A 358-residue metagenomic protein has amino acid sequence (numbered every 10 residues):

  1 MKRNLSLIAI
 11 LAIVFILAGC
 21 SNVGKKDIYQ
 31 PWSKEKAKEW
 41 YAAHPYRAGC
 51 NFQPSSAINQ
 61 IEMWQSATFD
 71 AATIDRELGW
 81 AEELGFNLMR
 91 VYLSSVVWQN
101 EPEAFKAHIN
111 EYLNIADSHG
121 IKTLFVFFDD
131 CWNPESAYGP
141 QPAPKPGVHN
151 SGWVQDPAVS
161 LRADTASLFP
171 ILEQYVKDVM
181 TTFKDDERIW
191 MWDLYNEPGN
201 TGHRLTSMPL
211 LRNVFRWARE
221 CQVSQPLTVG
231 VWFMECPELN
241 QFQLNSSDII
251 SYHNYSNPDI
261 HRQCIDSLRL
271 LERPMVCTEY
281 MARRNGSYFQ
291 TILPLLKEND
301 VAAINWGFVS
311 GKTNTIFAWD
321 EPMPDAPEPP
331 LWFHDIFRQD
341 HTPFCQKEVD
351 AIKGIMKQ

Functional and structural regions predicted by a protein language model:
M1-A9: Bacterial N-terminal signal peptides that target proteins for export
L17-G19: C-terminal motif of bacterial Sec signal peptides marking the signal peptidase cleavage site
S21-K25: Bacterial lipoprotein signal-peptidase II cleavage site
K26-S247, H253, P258-I260, L271 (+7 more regions): Active-site mouth of glycoside hydrolases
N305-G307: Replace "adjacent to P-loop NTPase cores in ATP/GTP-dependent enzymes" with "adjacent to NTP-binding cores
K353-Q358: Catalytic domains of carbohydrate-active enzymes that cleave complex glycans
